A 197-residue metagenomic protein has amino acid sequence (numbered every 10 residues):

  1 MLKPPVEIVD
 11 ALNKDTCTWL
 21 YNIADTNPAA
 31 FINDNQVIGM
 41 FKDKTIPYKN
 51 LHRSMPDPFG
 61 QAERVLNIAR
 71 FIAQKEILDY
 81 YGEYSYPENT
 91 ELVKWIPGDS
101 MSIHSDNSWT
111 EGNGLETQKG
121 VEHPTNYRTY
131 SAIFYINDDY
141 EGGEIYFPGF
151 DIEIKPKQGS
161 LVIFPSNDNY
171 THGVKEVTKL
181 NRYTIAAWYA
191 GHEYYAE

Functional and structural regions predicted by a protein language model:
M1-L161, N169-E197: Fe(II)/2-oxoglutarate oxygenase catalytic core
